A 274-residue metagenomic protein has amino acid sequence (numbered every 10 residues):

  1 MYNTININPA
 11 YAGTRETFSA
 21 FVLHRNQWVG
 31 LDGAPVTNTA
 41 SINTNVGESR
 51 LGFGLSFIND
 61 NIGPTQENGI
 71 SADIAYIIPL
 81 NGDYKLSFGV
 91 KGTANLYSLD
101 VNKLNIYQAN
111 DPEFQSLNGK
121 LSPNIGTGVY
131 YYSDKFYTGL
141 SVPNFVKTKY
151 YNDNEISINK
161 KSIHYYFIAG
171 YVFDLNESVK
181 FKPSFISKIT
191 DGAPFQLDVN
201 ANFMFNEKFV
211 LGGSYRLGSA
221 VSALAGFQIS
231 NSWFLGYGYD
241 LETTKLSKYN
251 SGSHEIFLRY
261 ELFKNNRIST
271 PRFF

Functional and structural regions predicted by a protein language model:
M1-F274: Subset of outer-membrane beta-barrel
